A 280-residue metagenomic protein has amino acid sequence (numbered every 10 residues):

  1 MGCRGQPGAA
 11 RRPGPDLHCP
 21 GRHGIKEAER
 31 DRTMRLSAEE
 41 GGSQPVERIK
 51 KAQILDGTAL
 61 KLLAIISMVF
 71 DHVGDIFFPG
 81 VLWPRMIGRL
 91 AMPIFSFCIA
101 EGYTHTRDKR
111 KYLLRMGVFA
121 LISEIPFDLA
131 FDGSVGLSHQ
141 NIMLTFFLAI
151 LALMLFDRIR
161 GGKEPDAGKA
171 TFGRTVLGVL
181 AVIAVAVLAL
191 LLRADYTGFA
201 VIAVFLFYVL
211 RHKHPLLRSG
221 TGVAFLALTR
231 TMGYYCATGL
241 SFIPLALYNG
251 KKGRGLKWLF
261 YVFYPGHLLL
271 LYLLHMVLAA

Functional and structural regions predicted by a protein language model:
G2-E27: Alpha-helical transmembrane segments of multi-pass membrane transporters/translocases
R11-R12, R35-A280: Alpha-helical transmembrane segments and their immediate juxtamembrane cytosolic regions
D16, E27-D31, A38-E40: Acidic, Ala/Val/Gly-enriched low-complexity intrinsically disordered segments
C19-P20, G24, A28, L270-L278: C-terminal alpha-helix/helix-terminus motif
